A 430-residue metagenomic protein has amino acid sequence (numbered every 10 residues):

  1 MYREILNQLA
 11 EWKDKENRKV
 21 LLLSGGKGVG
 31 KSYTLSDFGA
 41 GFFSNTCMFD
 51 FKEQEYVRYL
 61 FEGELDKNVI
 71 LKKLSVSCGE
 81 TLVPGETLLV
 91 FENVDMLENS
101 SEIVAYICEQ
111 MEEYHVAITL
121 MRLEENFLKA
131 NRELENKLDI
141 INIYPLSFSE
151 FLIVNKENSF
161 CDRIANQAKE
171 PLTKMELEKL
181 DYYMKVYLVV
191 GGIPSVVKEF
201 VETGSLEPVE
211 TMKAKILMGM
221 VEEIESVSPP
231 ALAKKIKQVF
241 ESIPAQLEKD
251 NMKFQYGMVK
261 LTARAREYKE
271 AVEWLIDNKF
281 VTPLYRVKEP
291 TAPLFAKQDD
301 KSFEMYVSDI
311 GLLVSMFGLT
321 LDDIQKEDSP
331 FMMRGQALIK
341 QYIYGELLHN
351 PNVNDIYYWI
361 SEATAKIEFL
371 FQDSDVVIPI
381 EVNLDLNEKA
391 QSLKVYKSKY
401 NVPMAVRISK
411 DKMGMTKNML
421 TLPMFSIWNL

Functional and structural regions predicted by a protein language model:
M1-W12: N-terminal pre-Walker A segment at the start of P-loop NTPase domains
N17-L35: Walker A/P-loop nucleotide-binding motif
E53-P84: Short glycine-rich substrate-engagement loop in P-loop NTPases that contacts/grips substrate
E80-N99: Conserved P-loop NTPase "ATPase switch" module shared by AAA+ and STAND
E109-N131: Sensor-1/coupling segment of RecA-like P-loop NTPase cores
L128-E248: Interdomain motor-coupling "hinge/lid" segment immediately C-terminal to the ATP-binding subdomain of NTP-driven enzymes
E202-I367, F371: Accessory nucleic acid-recognition modules appended to NTPase machines
L347, I367-L386, A405: Conserved catalytic cores of phosphodiester-cleaving nucleases, focusing on short active-site segments
